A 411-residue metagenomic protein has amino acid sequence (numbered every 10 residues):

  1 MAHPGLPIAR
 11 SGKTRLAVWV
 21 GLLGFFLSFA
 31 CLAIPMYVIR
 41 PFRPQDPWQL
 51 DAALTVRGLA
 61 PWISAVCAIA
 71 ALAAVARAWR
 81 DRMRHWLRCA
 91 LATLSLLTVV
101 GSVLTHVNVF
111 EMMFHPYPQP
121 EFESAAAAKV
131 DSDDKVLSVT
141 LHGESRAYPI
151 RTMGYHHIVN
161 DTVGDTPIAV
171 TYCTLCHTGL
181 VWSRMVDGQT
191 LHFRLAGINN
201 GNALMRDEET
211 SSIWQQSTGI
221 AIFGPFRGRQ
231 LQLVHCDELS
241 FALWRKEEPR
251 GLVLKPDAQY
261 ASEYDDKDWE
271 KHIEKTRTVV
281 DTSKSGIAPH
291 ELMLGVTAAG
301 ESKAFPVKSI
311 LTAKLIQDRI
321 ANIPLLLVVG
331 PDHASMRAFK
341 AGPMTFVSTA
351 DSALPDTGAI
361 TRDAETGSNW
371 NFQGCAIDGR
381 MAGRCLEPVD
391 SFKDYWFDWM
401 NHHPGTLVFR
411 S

Functional and structural regions predicted by a protein language model:
M1-H3: N-terminal acidic, proline/glycine-rich, low-complexity intrinsically disordered segments
G5-S411: Mid-to-C-terminal functional-domain signal that highlights helix-capping/loop sites within ligand-binding modules
